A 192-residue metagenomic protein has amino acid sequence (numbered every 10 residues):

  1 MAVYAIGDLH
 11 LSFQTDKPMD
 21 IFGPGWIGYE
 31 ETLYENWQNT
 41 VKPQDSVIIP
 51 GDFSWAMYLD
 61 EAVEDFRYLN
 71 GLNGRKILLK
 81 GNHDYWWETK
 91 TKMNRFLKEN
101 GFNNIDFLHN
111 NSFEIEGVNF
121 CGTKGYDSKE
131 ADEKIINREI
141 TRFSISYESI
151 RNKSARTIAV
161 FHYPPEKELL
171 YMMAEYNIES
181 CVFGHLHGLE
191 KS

Functional and structural regions predicted by a protein language model:
A2, T15-I115, Y171-Y176: Core catalytic region of metal-dependent phosphoesterases/phosphodiesterases, especially metallo-beta-lactamase-like
A2-H10, G117-Y126, I158-F161: Active-site-proximal beta-strand elements of phosphoester/diester hydrolases
D8, G51-D52, G81-N82, H162 (+1 more regions): Active-site glycine-centered loops adjacent to acidic/histidine catalytic or metal-binding residues that shape
L9-H10, N82-D84, N110-S112, G125 (+1 more regions): Active-site beta-loop-alpha junctions enriched in small/polar residues
L11, S54-W55, P165, G188: Short active-site segment of divalent metal-dependent hydrolases/proteases that encodes the spacing between
T32-S46, D132-S192: His/acidic metal-ligating clusters that form di-metal
I115, T123-I140: Histidine/lysine/aspartate-rich catalytic loop segments that bind and position anionic ligands
